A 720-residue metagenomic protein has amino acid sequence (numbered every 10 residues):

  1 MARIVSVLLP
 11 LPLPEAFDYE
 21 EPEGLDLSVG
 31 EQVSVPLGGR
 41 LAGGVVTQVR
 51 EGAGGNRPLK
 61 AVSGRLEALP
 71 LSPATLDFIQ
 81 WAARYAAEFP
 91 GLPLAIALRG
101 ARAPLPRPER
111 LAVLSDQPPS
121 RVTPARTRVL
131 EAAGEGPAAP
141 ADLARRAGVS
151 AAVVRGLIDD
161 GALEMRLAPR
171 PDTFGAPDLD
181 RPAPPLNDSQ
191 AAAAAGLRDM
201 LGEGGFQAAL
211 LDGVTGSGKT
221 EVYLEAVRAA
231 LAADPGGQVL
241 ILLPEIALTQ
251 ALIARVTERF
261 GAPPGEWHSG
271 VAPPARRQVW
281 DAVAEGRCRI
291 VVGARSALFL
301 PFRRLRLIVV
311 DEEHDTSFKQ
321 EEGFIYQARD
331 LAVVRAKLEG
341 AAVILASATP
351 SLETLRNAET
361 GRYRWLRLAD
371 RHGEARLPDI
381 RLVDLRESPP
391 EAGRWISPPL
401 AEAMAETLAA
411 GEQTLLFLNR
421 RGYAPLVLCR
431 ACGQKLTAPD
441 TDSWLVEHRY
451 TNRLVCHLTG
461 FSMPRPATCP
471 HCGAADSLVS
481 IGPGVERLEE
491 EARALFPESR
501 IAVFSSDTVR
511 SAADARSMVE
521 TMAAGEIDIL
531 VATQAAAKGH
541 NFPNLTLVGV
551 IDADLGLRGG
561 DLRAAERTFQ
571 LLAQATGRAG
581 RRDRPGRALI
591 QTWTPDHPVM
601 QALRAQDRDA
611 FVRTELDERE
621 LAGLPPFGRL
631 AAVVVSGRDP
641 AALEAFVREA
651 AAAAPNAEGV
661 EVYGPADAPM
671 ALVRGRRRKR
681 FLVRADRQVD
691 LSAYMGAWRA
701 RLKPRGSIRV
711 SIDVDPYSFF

Functional and structural regions predicted by a protein language model:
M1-S347, T354, E359-A375, L408-A409 (+5 more regions): Accessory, non-ATPase domains that flank or precede helicase/AAA+ motor cores in DNA-metabolism machines
L98-Q117, R386, G433-K435, P466 (+4 more regions): Accessory helical-bundle/CTD segments and flexible terminal tails appended to RecA-like ATPase motors
D212, L377-P399, F504-D507, D514 (+2 more regions): Inter-lobe coupling/hinge region of RecA-like P-loop helicase motors
L243-Q250, G265-Q278, G293-F299, R420-R421 (+4 more regions): Conserved helicase motor
P264-P273, D315-Y326, R386-G393, S477-I481 (+2 more regions): Flexible beta-alpha connector loops of hexameric P-loop NTPases
V334-R335, E339-L345, S351-R430: Conserved interdomain linker/interface between the two RecA-like ATPase lobes of SF2 helicase motors
L400, L408-A494: Cys/His-rich short segments
